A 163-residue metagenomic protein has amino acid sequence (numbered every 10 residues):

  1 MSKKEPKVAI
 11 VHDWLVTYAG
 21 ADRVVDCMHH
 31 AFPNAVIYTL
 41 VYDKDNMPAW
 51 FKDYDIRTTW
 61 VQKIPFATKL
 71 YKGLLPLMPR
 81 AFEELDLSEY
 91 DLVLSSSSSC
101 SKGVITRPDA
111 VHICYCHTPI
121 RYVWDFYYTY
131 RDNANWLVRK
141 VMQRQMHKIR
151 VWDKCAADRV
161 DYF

Functional and structural regions predicted by a protein language model:
K3-Y18, L40-V41: Nucleotide-activated donor-dependent transferases that construct or modify glycoconjugates
T17, D45-M47, S101-I105, R121-W124: Short catalytic/ligand-binding loop motif for oxyanion handling, primarily in non-cytosolic enzymes, centered on
A21-A31: Short amphipathic alpha-helix
M28, D86, C155-A156: Structural alpha-helical scaffold elements that stabilize or flank donor/cofactor-binding regions in carbohydrate
A31-K102: Active-site donor-binding segments of glycosyltransferases and PAPS-dependent sulfotransferases
F32, E89-D91, D109-A110, R159-D161: Short, well-ordered alpha-helix to beta-strand connector turns
L92-S95, T106-N135: Active-site proximal beta-strand in glycosyltransferases
D132-F163: Membrane-proximal helix-turn-helix segments that form the acceptor-binding/catalytic region of lipid-linked
